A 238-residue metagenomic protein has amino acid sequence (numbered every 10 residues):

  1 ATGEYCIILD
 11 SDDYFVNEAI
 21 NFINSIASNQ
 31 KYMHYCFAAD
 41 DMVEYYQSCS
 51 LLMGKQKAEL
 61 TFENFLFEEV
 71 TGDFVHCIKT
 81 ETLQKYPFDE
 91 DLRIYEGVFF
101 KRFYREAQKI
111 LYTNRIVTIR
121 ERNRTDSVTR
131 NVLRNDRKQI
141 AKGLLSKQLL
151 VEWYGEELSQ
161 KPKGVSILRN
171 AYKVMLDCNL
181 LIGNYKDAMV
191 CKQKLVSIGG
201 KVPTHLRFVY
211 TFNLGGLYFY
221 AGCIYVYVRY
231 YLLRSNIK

Functional and structural regions predicted by a protein language model:
A1, N24, F100-K101: Short, conserved alpha-helix that lines the donor NDP-sugar binding/gating region of sugar-transfer enzymes
G3, N29-H34, A107-Q108: Short, high-confidence coil segments that cap the C-terminus of an alpha-helix and link into the following beta-strand
C6: Short aromatic/hydrophobic "clamp" motif used to bind/position activated sugar donors
D10-Y14: The conserved acidic donor/metal-binding loop of glycosyltransferases
E18-S50: Conserved donor NDP-sugar-binding/catalytic core segment of glycosyltransferases
S50-N131: Conserved nucleotide-sugar donor-binding catalytic segment
Y112-K238: C-terminal subregions of glycosyltransferases and related glycan-biosynthesis enzymes
